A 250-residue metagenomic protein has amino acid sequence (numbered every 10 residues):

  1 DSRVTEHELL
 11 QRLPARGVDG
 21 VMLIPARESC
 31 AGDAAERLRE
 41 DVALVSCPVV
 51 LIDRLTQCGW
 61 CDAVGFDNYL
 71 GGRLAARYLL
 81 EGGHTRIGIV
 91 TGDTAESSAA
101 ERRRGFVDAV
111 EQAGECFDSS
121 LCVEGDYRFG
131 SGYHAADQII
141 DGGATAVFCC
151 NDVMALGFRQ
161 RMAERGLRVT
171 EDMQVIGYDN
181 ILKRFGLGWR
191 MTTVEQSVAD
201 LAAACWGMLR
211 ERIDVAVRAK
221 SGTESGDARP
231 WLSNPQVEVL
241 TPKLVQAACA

Functional and structural regions predicted by a protein language model:
D1-R77, G142: Alpha-helical recognition/docking segments in bacterial nutrient-uptake and carbohydrate-utilization systems
D1-T5, P25-A31, R54, A63-L74 (+4 more regions): Hinge/beta->alpha junction and helix N-cap segments in small-molecule ligand-binding domains
D19, H84-R86, T145: Short acidic/polar active-site loop segments enriched in Thr and Asp
R37-C47, V107-D108, F158-L167: Glycosyltransferases and closely related glycan-assembly transferases that use nucleotide-activated donors
V64, A135-A250: Flexible loop/turn connectors
R73-G114, G222-C249: An alpha-beta-alpha
T85-R86, F117-L121, V169-Q174: Short acidic capping loops at alpha-helix termini that bridge into adjacent secondary structure
